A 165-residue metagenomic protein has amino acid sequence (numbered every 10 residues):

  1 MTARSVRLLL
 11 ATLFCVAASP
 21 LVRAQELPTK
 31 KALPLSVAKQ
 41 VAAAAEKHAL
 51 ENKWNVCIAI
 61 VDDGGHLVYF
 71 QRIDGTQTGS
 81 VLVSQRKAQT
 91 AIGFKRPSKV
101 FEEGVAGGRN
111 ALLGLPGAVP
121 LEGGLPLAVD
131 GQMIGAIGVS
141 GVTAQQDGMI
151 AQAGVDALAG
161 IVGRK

Functional and structural regions predicted by a protein language model:
M1-L10: Bacterial N-terminal signal peptides that target proteins for export
A3, S19, L82-V83: General helical secondary-structure elements
L10-L13, T78: A periodicity- and composition-biased signal for non-globular, repetitive helical segments
C15-R23: C-terminal segment of classical bacterial N-terminal signal peptides
A24-K165: Flexible, solvent-exposed loop/hinge segments and secondary-structure transition points
